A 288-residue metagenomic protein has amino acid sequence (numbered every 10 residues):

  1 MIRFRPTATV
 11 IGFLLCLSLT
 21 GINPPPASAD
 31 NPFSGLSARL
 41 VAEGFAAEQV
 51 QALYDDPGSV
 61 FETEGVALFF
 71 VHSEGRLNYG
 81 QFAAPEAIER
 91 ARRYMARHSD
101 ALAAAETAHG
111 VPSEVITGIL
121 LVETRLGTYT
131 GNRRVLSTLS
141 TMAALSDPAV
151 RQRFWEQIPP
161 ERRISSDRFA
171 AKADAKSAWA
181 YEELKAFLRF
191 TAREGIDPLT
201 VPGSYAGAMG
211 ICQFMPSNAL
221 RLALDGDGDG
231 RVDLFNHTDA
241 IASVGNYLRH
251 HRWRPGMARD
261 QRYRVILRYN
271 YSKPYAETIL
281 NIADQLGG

Functional and structural regions predicted by a protein language model:
M1-G207, I211-Q213, S217-G288: Cell-wall glycan-active module
